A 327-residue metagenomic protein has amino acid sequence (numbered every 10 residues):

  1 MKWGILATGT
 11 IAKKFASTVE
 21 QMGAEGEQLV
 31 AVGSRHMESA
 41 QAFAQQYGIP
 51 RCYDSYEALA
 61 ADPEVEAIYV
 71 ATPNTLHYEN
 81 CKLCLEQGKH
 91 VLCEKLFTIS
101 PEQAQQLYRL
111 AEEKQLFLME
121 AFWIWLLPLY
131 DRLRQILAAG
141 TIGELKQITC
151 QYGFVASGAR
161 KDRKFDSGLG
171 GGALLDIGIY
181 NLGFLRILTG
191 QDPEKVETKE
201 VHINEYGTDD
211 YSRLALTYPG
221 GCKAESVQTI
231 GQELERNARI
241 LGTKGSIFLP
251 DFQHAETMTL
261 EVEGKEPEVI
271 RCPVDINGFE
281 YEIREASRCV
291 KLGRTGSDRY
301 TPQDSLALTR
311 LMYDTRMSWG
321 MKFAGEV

Functional and structural regions predicted by a protein language model:
M1-Y47, M321: N-terminal Rossmann-like dinucleotide-binding module
Y47-L110: Beta-loop-alpha module in the N-terminal Rossmann-like domain of NAD(P)-dependent dehydrogenases, especially those
Y53, C93, L118-E120, L249: Hydrophobic residues in well-ordered beta-strands that form the structural core
A67-Y69, P219, R288-V327: C-terminal helix-rich "cap/oligomerization" subdomain common to oxidoreductases
Q105-W123, E144-K146: Rossmann-fold dehydrogenase core element
I124-V196, N204: Predominantly a Rossmann-like dinucleotide-binding segment in NAD(P)-dependent oxidoreductases
G183-T257, P273, E285-R294, E326: Contiguous beta-strand/loop segments that form the cofactor/metal-binding neighborhood of enzyme cores
